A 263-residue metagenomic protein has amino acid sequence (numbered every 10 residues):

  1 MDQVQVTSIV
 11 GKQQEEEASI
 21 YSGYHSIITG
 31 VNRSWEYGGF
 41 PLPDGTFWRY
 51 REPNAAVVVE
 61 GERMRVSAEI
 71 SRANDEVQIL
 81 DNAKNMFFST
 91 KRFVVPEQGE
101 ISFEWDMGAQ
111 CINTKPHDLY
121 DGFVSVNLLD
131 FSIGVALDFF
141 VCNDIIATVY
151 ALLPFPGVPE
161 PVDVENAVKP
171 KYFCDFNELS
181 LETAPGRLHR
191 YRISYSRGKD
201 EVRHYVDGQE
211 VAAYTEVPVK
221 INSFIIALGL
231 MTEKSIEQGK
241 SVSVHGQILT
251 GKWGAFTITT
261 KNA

Functional and structural regions predicted by a protein language model:
D2-Q13, A18-G30, Q98-D118, P159-P161 (+1 more regions): Ligand-recognition surfaces built from glycine- and aromatic
V4, W105, T183-E216: Carbohydrate-binding surfaces in secreted/extracellular proteins
S19-Y21, S26-P53: Short, tryptophan-glycine- and acidic/Ser/Thr-enriched carbohydrate-recognition patches
F47, E52-D163: Secretory/extracellular carbohydrate-interaction modules and structurally similar beta-sandwich "look-alikes"
V59, P96-Q98, E182-G186, V219-I221: Surface-exposed coil/turn segments at beta-strand junctions on protein surfaces, enriched
E76-M86, V206-S223: C-terminal/domain-terminus segments
Q98-E104, F123, G134-A136, F176 (+3 more regions): Extracellular structured ligand-interaction cores
G157-R192: Short, aromatic/His-centered strand-loop micro-motif at the edge of beta-sheets
